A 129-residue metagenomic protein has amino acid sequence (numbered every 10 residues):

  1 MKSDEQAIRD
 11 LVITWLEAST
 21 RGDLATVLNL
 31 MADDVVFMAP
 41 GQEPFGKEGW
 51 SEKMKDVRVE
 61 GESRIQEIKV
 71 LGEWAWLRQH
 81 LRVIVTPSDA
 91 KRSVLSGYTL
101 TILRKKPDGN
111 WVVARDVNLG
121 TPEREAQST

Functional and structural regions predicted by a protein language model:
M1-L28, V36-T129: A beta-strand edge to alpha-helix "cap/lid" segment located at domain peripheries
A32: Helix-to-beta-strand junctions that scaffold the AdoMet/dcAdoMet cofactor pocket in Class I SAM-dependent enzymes
